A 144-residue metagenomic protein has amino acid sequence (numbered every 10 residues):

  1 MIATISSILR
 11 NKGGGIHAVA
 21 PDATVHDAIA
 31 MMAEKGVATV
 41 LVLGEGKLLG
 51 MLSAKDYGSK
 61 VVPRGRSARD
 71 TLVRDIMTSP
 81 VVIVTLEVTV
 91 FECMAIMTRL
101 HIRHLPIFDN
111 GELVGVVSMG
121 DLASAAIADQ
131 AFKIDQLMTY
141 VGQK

Functional and structural regions predicted by a protein language model:
M1-K144: Tandem CBS (Cystathionine beta-synthase) repeat/Bateman regulatory domains
